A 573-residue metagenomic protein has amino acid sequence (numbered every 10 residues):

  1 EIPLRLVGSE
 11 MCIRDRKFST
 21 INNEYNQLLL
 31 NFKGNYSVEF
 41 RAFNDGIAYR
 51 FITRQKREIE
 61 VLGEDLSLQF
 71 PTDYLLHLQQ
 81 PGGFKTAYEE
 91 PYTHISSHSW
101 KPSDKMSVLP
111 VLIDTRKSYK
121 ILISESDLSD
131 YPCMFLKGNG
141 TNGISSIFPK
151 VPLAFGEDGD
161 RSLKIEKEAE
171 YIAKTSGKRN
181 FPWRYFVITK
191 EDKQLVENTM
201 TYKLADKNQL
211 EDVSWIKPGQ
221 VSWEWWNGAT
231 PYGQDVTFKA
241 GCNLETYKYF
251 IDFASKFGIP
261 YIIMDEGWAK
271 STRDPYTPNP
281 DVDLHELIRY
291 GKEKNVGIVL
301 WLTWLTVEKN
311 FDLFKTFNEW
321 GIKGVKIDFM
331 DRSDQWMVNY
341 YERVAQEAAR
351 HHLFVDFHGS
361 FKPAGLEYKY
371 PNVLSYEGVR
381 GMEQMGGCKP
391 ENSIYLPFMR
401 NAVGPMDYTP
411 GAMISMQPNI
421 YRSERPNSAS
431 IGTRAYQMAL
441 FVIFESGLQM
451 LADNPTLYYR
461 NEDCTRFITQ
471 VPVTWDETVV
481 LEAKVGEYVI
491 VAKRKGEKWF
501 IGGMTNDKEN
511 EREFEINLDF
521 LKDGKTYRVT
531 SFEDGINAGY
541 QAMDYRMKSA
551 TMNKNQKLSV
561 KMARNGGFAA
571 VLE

Functional and structural regions predicted by a protein language model:
I2-G8: Single conserved hydrophobic/aromatic residue that forms the stacking wall/gate of nucleotide- or nucleobase-binding
S9-S19, L78-T93, D328, S531-N555: Solvent-exposed beta-strand/loop surfaces of large extracellular or lumenal domains
I21-T72: Acidic, contiguous internal or C-terminal segments within carbohydrate-active enzymes that form a structured patch used
L68-L76, P81-E293, G567: Conserved structural scaffold segments of CAZyme catalytic domains across common CAZy folds
D265-T433: Aromatic- and carboxylate-enriched substrate-binding clefts and catalytic-loop regions of carbohydrate-active enzymes
D453-F500, N506, N537-M543: Glycan-recognition and catalytic regions of carbohydrate-active enzymes
K484-D523, Y527, F568-A569: Carbohydrate-binding surface patches
S549-E573: C-terminal beta-strand-rich structural cap/linker in extracellular carbohydrate-active enzymes
